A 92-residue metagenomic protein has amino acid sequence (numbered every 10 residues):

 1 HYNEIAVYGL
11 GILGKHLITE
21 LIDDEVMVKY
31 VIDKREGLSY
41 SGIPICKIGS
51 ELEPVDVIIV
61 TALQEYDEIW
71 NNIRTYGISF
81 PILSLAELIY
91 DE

Functional and structural regions predicted by a protein language model:
H1-E92: Hydrophobic, well-ordered beta-alpha structural blocks that scaffold small-molecule cofactor pockets
